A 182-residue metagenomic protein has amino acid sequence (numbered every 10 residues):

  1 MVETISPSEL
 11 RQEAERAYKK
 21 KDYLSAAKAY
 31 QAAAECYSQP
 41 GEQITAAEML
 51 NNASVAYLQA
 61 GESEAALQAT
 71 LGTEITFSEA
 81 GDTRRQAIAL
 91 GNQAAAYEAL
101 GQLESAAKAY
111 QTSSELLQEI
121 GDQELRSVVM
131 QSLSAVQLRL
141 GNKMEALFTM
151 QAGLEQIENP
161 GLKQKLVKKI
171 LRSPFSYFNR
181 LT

Functional and structural regions predicted by a protein language model:
M1-T182: Intrinsically disordered, low-complexity regions
